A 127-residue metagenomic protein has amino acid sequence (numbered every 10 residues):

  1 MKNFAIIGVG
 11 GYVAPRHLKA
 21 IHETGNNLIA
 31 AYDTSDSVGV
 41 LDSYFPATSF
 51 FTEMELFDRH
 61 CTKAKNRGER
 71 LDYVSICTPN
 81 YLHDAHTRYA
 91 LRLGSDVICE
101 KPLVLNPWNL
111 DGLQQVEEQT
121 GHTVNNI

Functional and structural regions predicted by a protein language model:
M1-P46, E69: N-terminal Rossmann-like dinucleotide-binding module
A5-I7, I98, N125: Conserved hydrophobic packing residues within short motifs/helices of P-loop NTPase cores of ABC-family ATPases
I29, F51, N125: General small-molecule cofactor/ligand-binding pocket signal
A30, D72-Y73, T123: Short, Asp-centered acidic motifs that coordinate Mg2+ and/or phosphate in catalytic or ligand-binding sites
Y44, R67, E118-T120: Short, structurally constrained coil/turn elements that cap an alpha-helix or connect an alpha-helix to the following
S49-V116: Beta-loop-alpha module in the N-terminal Rossmann-like domain of NAD(P)-dependent dehydrogenases, especially those
G112-I127: Rossmann-fold dehydrogenase core element
